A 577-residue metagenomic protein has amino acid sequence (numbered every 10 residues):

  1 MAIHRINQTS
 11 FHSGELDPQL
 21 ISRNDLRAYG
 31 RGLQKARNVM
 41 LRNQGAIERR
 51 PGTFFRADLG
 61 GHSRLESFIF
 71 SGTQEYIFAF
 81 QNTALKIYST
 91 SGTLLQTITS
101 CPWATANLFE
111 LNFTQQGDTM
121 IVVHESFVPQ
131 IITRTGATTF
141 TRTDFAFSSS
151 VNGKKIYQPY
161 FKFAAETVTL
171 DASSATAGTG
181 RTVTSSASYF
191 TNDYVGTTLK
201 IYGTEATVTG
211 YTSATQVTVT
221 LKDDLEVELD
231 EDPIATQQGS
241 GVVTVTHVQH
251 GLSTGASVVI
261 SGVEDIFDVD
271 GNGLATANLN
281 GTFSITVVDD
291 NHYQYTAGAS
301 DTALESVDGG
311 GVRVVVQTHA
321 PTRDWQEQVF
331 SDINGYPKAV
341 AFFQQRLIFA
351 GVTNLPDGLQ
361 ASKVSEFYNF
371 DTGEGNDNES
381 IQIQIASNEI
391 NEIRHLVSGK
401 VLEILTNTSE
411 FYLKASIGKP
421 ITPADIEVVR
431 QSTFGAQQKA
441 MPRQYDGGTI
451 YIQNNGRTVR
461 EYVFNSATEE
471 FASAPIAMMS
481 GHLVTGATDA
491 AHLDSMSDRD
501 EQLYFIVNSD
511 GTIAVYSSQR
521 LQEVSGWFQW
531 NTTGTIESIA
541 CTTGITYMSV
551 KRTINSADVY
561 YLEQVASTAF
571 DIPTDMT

Functional and structural regions predicted by a protein language model:
M1-L94, I131, T135-A172, T318-V397 (+2 more regions): N-terminal beta-propeller domains
A2-I21, D25, L94-L111, F147-N334: Small/polar beta-strand repeat architecture
L59, A79, T114, V123 (+17 more regions): Residue-level signal for WD-repeat beta-propeller blades
H62-S63, F70-G72, W103-D118, E125-V128 (+5 more regions): Short alpha-helical segments and helix-capping/turn motifs at coil-helix boundaries
F68-E75, A79-T83, T90-G92, C101-W103 (+3 more regions): Assembly/oligomerization scaffold segments
A84-F163, W325, F505-V507, T512-S567: Beta-strand-rich solenoidal segments
S149-G203, K222-D223, I333-F342, Q382 (+5 more regions): C-terminal globular interaction/adhesion domains in large, modular proteins
R346, S387-E403, T408-T577: Beta-sheet-dominated scaffold domains
